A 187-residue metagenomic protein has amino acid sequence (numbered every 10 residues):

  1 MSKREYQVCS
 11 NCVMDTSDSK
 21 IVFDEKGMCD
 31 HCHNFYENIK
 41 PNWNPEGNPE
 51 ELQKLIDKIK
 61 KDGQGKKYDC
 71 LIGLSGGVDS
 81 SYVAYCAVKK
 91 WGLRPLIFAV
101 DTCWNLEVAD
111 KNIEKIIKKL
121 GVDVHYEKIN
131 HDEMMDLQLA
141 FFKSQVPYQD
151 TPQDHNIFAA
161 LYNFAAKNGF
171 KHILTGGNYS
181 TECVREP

Functional and structural regions predicted by a protein language model:
S2-P187: ATP-dependent adenylation/nucleotidyltransferase module used to activate substrates
